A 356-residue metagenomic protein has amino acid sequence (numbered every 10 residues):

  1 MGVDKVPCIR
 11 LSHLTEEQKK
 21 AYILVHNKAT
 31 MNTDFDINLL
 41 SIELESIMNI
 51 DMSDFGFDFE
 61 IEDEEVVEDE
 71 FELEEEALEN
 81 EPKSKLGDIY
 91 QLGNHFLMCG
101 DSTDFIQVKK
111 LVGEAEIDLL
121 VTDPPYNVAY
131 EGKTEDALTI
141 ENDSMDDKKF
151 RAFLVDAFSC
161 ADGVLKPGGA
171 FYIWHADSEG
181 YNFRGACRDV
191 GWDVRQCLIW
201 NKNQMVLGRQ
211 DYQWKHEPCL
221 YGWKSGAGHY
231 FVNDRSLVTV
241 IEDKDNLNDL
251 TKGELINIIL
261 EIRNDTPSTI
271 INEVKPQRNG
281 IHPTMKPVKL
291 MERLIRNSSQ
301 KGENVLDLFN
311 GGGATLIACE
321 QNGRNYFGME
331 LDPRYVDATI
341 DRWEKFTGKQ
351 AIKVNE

Functional and structural regions predicted by a protein language model:
M1-V336: Core catalytic lobe of class I
R334-K345, K349: Short alpha-helix adjacent to the SAM-binding motif of class I
A351-E356: SF2 helicase/translocase NTPase motor core, specifically the RecA-like lobe 1 inter-motif segment between Walker
